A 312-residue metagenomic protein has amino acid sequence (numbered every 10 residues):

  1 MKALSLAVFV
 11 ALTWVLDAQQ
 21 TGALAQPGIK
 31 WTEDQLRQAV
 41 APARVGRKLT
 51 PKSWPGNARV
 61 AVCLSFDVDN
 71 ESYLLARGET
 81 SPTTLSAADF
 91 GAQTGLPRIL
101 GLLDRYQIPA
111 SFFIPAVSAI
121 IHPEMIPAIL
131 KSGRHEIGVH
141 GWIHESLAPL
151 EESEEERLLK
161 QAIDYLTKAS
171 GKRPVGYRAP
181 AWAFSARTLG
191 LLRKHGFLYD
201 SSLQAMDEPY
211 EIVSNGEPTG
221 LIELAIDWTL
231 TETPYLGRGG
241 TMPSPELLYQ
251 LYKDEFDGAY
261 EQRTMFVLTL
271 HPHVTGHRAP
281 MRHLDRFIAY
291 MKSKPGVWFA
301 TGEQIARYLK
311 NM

Functional and structural regions predicted by a protein language model:
S5-D17: Bacterial N-terminal signal peptides
A18, A23-A25: Boundary at the C-terminal end of the N-terminal hydrophobic targeting segment
P27-G176, A181-E223, E246-L268, G276-M312: Catalytic alpha-helical scaffold of carbohydrate-active enzymes acting on polysaccharides/glycoconjugates
P174, Y235-P245, P272-H273: Surface-exposed cleft-lining segments at the edges of enzyme active sites
E217-Y235: A structural motif
T229-E232, T264, L270-H273: Active-site clefts of carbohydrate-active enzymes
